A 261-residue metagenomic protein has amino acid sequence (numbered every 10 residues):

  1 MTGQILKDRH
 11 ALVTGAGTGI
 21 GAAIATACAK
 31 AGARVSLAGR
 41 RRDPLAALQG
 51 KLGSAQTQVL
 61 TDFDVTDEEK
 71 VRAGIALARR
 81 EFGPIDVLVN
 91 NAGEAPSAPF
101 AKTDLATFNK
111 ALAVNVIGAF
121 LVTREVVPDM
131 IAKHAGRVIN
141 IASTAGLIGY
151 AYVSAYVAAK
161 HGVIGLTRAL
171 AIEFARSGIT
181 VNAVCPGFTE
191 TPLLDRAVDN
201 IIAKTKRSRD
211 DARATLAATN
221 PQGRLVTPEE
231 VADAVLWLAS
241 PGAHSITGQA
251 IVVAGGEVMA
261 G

Functional and structural regions predicted by a protein language model:
T2, I148, L236, T247-G261: Short C-terminal tail/terminal secondary-structure segment of NAD(P)H-dependent dehydrogenase/reductase domains
G17-T18: Conserved glycine-rich cofactor-binding loop
P99-F100, T107-L112, L216: Substrate-binding pocket helix/loop in short-chain dehydrogenase/reductase
T123, A159, T167: Active-site helix of classical SDR
P128, I172-E173, H244: Alpha-helical segment proximal to the catalytic Tyr-Lys
S143: Residue(s) in the substrate-gating loop at a strand-loop-helix junction that position the organic substrate next
A175, T180, I246-G248: Short, small/polar-rich loop/turn modules that mediate ligand/substrate recognition or access, typified
